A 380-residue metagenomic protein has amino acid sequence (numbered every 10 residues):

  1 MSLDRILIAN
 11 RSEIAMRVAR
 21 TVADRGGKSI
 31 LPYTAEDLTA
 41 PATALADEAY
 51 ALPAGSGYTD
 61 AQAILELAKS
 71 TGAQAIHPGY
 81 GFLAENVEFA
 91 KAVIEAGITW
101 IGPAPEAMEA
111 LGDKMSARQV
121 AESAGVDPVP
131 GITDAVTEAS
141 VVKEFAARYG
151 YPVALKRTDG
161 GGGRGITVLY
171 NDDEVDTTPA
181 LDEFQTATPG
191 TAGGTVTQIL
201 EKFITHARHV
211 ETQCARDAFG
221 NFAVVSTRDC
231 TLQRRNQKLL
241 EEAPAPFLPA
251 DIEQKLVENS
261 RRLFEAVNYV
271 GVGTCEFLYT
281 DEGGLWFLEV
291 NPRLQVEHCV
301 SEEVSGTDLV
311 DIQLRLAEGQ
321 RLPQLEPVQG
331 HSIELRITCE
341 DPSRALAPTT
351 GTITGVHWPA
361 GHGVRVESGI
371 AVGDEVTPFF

Functional and structural regions predicted by a protein language model:
M1-A124, V136-E144: ATP-binding N-terminal substructure of ATP-dependent carboxylate-amine bond-forming enzymes
S2-S29, A46-Y50, K69-T71, I94 (+4 more regions): ATP-dependent carboxylate activation and anion-phosphoryl transfer catalytic cores that bind Mg-ATP to form
A96, R148-G150, E174: Short alpha-helix boundary/capping motifs
K114-S116, D159-G165, G330: Conserved A3 ("GATE") glycine/threonine-rich loop of ANL adenylate-forming enzymes
G131-I132: Conserved beta3 strand of the protein kinase N-lobe
E144-L155: Acidic/histidine-enriched active-site and ligand-binding environments that engage anionic O-linkages
L169: Conserved, charged catalytic cores of large soluble enzymes
